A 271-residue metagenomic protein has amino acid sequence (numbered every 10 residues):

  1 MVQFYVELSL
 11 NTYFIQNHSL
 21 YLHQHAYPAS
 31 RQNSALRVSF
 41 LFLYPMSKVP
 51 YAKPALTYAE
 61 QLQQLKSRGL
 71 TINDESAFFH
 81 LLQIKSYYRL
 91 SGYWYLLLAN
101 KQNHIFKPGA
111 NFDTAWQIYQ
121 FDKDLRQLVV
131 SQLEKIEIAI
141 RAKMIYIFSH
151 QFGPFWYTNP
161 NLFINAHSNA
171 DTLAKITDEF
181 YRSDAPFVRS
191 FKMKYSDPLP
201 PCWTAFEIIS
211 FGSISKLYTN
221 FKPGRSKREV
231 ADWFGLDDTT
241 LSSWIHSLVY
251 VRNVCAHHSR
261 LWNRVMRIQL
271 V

Functional and structural regions predicted by a protein language model:
F4-Y5, S9, V49: Absolute N-terminal positional cue centered near the fourth residue
V6, Q16, F42-Y44: Generic detector of N-terminal low-structure segments
V6, T12, Q24-A26: Short hydrophobic alpha-helical segments enriched in small aliphatic residues
L20-L22, A26-V271: Long, contiguous internal "core" modules enriched in hydrophobic/ aromatic residues
